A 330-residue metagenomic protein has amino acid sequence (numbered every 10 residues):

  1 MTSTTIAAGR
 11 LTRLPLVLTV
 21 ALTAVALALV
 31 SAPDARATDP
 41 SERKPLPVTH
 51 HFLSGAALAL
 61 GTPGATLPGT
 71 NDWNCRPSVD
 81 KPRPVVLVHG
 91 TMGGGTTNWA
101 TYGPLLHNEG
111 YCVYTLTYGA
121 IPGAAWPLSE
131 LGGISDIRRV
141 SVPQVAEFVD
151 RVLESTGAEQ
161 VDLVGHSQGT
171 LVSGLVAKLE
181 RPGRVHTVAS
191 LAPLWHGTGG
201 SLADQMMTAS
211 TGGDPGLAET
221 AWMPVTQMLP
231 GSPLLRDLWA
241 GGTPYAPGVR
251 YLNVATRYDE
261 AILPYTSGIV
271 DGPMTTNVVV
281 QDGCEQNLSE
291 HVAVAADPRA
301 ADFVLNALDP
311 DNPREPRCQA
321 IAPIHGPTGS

Functional and structural regions predicted by a protein language model:
T2-E109, Q319-S330: Flexible, membrane-associating and regulatory peripheral segments of lipid-active enzymes
P77-K81, L106-N108, S155-T156, V164-G165 (+3 more regions): Extracellular/periplasmic catalytic domains that process cell-envelope and extracellular macromolecules
H89, V113, R139-L238: Serine-dependent carboxylesterase/thioesterase catalytic core of lipase-like alpha/beta-hydrolase/SGNH enzymes
L106-W126: Conserved alpha/beta-hydrolase
A125-L128, T198-D204, L263-S267, S289-E290: Short aromatic-enriched loop/helix-cap "lid" or pocket-rim segments at secondary-structure transitions that line
W126-Q144: Catalytic nucleophile-loop/oxyanion-hole region of alpha/beta-hydrolase and closely related hydrolase-like folds
P224-I262: The feature captures the conserved acid-bearing segment of alpha/beta-hydrolase catalytic domains
A246-S330: C-terminal catalytic-base region of ester-bond hydrolases, centering on the histidine of the charge-relay
